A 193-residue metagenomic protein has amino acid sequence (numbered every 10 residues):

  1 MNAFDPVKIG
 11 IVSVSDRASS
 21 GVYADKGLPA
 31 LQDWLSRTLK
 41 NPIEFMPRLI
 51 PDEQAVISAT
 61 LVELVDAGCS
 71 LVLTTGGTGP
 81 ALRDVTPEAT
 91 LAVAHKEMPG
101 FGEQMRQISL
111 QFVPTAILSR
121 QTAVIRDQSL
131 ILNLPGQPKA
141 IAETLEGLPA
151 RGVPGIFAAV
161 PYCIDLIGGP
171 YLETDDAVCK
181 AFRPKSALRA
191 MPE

Functional and structural regions predicted by a protein language model:
M1-E193: Non-catalytic beta/alpha edge segments that cap or flank active sites
